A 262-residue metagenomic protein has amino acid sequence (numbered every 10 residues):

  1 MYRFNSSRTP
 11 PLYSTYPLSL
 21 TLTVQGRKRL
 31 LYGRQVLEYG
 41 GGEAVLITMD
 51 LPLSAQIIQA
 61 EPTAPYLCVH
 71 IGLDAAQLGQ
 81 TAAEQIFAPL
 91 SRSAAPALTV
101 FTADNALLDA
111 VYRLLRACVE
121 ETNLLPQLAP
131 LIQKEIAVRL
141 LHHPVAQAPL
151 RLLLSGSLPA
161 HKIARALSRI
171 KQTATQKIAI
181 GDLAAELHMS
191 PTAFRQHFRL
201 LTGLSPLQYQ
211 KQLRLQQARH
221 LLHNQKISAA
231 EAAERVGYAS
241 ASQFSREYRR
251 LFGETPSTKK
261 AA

Functional and structural regions predicted by a protein language model:
M1-L90: N-terminal regulatory/effector-sensing and dimerization cores that precede helix-turn-helix DNA-binding domains
L30, L222, Y238: Conserved A-loop
E61, N123-P126, L150-L152: Short, surface-exposed loop/turn segments at secondary-structure junctions
L78-A82, V100, L125-I132, A164 (+1 more regions): Alpha-helical membrane-embedding segments and immediately adjacent membrane-interface amphipathic helices
A83-Y112: Aromatic/histidine-rich interaction motifs
F101-R116, A129-Q133, A137, L141 (+3 more regions): A short, Lys/Arg-enriched amphipathic alpha-helix from helix-turn-helix/homeodomain DNA-binding modules
E135, R139-V145, K171-Q216, A233-A262: Basic/polar phosphate-binding segments, predominantly the helix-turn-helix DNA-binding elements of transcriptional
